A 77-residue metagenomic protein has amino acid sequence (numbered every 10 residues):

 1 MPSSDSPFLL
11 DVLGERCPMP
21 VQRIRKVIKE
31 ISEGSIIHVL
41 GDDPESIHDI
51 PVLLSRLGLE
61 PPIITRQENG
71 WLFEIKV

Functional and structural regions predicted by a protein language model:
M1-S3, E30, I64-R66: Sterically constrained small-residue positions within well-ordered secondary structures of folded domains
P2-D11: Right-handed parallel beta-helix/beta-solenoid
P7, G34-H38, G70-L72: Intrinsic-disorder/low-complexity, polar/charged segments enriched in Ser/Thr/Lys/Arg/Asp/Glu/Gln
V12-I63: Amphipathic, hydrophobic secondary-structure cores in small proteins
I64-V77: C-terminal edge-of-domain segments
